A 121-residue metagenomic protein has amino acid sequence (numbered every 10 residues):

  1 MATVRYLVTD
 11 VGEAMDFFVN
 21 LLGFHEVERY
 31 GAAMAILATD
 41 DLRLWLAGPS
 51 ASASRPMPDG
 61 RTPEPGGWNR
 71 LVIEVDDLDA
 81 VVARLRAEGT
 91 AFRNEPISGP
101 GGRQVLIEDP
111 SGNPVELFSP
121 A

Functional and structural regions predicted by a protein language model:
M1-T3, H25-I73, V82-E108, S119-A121: Vicinal oxygen chelate
L7: Catalytic core of Fe(II)/2-oxoglutarate
A14-V19, L85, G112: Conserved active-site tyrosine of GNAT-family acetyltransferases
P114-L117: Short glycine-/small-residue motifs
